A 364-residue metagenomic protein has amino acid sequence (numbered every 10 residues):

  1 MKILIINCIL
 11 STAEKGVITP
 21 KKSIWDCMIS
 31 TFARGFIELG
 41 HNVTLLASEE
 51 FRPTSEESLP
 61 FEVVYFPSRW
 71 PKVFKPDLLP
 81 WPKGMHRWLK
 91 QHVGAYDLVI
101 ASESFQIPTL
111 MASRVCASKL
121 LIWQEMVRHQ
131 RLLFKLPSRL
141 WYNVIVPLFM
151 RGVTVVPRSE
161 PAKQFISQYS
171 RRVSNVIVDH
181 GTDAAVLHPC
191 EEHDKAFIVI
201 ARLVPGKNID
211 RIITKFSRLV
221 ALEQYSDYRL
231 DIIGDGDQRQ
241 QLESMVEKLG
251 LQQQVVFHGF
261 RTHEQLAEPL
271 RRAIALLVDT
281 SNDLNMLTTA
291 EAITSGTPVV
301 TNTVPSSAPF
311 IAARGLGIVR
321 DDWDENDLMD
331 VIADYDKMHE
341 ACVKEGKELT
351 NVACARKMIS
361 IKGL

Functional and structural regions predicted by a protein language model:
L4, V156, C190-R218, D231: Conserved donor-binding/catalytic core segment of Leloir-type glycosyltransferases
K22-I24, P80-W81, R128-R151, A184: Nucleotide-sugar donor phosphate/pyrophosphate-binding loop at the beta->alpha transition of glycosyltransferases
S30-F32, K90, P137-V156, Y169: Membrane-proximal helix-turn-helix segments that form the acceptor-binding/catalytic region of lipid-linked
P161, H180-G181: Carbohydrate-associated surface elements
E243-R261: Nucleotide-activated donor-binding/catalytic signature segment of Leloir-type glycosyltransferases, i.e., the conserved
T280-N282: Aromatic "clamp/platform" in nucleotide-sugar-dependent glycosyltransferases that forms part of the donor/acceptor
P298-T301: Short hydrophobic beta-strand element within catalytic cores of glycosyltransferases and related nucleotide-activated
A308-D330: Change "using UDP/GDP/dTDP sugars" to "using nucleotide sugars
